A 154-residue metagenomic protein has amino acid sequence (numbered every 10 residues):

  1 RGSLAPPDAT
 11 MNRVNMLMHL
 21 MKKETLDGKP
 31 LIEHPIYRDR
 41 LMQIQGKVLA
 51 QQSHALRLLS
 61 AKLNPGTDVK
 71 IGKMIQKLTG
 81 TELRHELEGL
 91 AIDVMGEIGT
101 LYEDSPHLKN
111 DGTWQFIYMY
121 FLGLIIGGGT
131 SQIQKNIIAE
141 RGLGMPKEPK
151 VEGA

Functional and structural regions predicted by a protein language model:
R1-P7, I98-A154: Glycine-rich phosphate/cofactor-binding loops in nucleotide/flavin-utilizing enzymes
R1-Q51, L124: Glycine-rich beta->alpha junctions and the first turn(s) of the following alpha-helix
A9, R13, K47-A50, Q76 (+2 more regions): Catalytic-loop motifs flanking and including active-site residues across diverse enzymes
V14, H34, A55, E88 (+3 more regions): Alpha-helix initiation and N-capping motif
M16-L20, E86, I137-R141: Alpha-helical scaffold segments in soluble metabolic enzymes
K22, L26, P35, L49-P106: C-terminal helix-coil-helix/basic helical segment that borders enzyme active sites and/or dimer interfaces and provides
E33, Q43-K47, D68, G72 (+3 more regions): Secondary-structure capping and boundary motifs in well-ordered enzyme cores
L41, Q45, A55-L58, Y118: Short alpha-helical scaffolding segments that buttress acidic/His motifs in well-ordered protein cores
